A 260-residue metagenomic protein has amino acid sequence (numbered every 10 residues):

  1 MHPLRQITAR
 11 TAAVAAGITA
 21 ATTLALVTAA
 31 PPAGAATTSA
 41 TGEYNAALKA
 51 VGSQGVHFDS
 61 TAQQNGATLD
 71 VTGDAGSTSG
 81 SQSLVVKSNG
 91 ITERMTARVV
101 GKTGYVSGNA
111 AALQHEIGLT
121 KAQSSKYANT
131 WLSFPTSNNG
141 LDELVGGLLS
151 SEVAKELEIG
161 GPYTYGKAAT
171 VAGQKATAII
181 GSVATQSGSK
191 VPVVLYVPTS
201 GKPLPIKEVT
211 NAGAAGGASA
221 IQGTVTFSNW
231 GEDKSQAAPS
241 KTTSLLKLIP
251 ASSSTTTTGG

Functional and structural regions predicted by a protein language model:
H2-D74, S79, K234-A237, K241-T243 (+1 more regions): N-terminal leader/targeting segments and the immediate start of mature chains
Q54-A62, A67-S88, E93-A97, K102-V106 (+4 more regions): One face of beta-strands
A75-Q82, G140-E156: Short, basic/low-complexity N-terminal boundary segments at the transition from targeting/disordered tails
S107-L149: Acidic/charged, solvent-exposed loop-and-adjacent secondary-structure segments enriched in E/D, K/R, S/T, and G/P
S150-V191: A mid-sequence, solvent-exposed acidic-amphipathic segment
Q174-K241: Gly/Pro-enriched, hydrophobic low-complexity segments that function as extracytoplasmic propeptides/linkers
